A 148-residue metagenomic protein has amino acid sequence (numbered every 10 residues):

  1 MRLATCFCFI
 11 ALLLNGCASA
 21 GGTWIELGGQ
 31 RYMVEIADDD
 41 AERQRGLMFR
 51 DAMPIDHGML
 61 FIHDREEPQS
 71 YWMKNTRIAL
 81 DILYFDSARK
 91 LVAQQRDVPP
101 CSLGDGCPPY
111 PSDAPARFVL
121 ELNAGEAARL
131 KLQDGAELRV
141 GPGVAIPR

Functional and structural regions predicted by a protein language model:
R2-F9: Sec-dependent signal peptide recognition, specifically the positively charged N-region followed immediately by
F9-I10, D39: Exposed boundary/loop context
L14-G16: C-terminal motif of bacterial Sec signal peptides marking the signal peptidase cleavage site
A18-R148: Compact, glycine-rich, soluble single-domain proteins
